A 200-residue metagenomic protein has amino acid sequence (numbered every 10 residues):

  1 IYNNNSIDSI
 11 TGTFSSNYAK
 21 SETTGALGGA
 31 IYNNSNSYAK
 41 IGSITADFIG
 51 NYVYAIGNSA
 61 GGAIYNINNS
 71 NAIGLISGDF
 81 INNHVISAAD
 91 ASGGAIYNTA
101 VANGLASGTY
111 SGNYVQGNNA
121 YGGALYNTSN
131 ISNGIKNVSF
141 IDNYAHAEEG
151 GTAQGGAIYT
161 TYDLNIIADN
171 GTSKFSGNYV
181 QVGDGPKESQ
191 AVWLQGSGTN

Functional and structural regions predicted by a protein language model:
I1-L27, I31-A60, I64-S92, I96-N119 (+3 more regions): Surface-exposed loop/turn motifs in large extracellular/passenger domains
